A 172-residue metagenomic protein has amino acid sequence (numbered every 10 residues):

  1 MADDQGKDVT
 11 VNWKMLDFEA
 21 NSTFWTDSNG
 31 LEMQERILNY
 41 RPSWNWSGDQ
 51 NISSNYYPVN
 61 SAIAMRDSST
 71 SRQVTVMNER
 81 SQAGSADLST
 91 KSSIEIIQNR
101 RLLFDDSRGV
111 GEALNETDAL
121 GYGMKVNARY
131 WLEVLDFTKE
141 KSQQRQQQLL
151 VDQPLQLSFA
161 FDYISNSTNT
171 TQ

Functional and structural regions predicted by a protein language model:
M1-Q172: C-terminal (or distal) subdomains of carbohydrate-active enzymes
